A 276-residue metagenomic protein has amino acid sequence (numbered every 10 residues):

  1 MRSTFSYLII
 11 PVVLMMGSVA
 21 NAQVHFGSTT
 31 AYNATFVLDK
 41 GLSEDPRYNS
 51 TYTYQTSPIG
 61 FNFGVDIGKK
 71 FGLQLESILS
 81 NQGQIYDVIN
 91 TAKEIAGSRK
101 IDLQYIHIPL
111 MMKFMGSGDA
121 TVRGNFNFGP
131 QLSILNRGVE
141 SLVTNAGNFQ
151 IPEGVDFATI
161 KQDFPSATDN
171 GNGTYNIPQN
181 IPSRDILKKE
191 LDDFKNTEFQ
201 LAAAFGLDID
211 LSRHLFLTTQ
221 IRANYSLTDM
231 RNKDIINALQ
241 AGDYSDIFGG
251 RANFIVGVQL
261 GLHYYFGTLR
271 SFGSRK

Functional and structural regions predicted by a protein language model:
A22-F26, K69-L73, I106, A120-F126 (+2 more regions): Outer-envelope beta-barrel architecture signal
A22-G60, F194, H263-K276: Short glycine/proline- and aromatic-enriched beta-strand/turn motifs that initiate or cap beta-hairpins
S28-Y32, I59-I67, I108-F114, F128-L132 (+3 more regions): Residues on the lipid-exposed face of transmembrane beta-strands in outer-membrane beta-barrel proteins
L38-D45, S80, I85-E94, G138-N145 (+1 more regions): Outer-membrane beta-barrel translocator domains and adjoining extracellular loop/strand segments of Gram-negative
E44-T51, K93-K100, K188-D193, Y244-G250: Extracellular loop and loop/strand-boundary signature of outer-membrane beta-barrel proteins
N49-E94, I106: Glycine- and aromatic-enriched membrane insertion/assembly motifs of diderm outer-membrane and organelle channel
T53-S57, D102-I108, V122, K195-L201 (+1 more regions): Residues that define the transmembrane beta-barrel architecture of outer-membrane proteins
D193-F194, E198, G206, D210-K276: Predominantly the C-terminal beta-signal and adjacent terminal strand-loop region of outer-membrane beta-barrel
